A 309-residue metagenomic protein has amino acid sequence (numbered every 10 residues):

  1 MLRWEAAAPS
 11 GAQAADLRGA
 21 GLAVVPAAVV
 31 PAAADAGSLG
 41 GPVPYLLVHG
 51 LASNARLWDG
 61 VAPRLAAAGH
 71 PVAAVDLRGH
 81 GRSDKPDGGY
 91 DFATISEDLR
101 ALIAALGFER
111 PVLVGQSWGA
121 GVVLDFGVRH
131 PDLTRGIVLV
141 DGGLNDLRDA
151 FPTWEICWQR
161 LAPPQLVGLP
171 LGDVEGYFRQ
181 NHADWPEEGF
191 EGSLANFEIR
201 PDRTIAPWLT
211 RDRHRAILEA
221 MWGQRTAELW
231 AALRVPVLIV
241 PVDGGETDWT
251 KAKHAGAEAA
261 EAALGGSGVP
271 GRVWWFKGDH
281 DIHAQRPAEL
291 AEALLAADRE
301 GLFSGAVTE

Functional and structural regions predicted by a protein language model:
M1-Y45, A67-H70, F108-E109, A259-A262 (+2 more regions): Alpha/beta-hydrolase fold catalytic core
A6-S10, L17, A62, A66-A67 (+4 more regions): Active-site loop/oxyanion-hole signature of alpha/beta-hydrolase fold enzymes
P42, G50-S53, S117: Active-site glycine-rich loops that stabilize anionic/oxyanionic intermediates across multiple enzyme folds
G50-G60, V72: Serine-hydrolase catalytic-loop signature spanning alpha/beta hydrolases and amidase-signature enzymes
V128, R135-L169: Flexible "cap/lid" loop of the alpha/beta hydrolase fold
A195-E228, V235, G244: Hydrophobic, aromatic-rich cap/lid helix
R234-K277: Conserved loop-alpha-helix segment in the C-terminal half of the alpha/beta-hydrolase fold that carries the catalytic
G278-P287: Catalytic histidine-centered segment of alpha/beta-hydrolase-like enzymes
